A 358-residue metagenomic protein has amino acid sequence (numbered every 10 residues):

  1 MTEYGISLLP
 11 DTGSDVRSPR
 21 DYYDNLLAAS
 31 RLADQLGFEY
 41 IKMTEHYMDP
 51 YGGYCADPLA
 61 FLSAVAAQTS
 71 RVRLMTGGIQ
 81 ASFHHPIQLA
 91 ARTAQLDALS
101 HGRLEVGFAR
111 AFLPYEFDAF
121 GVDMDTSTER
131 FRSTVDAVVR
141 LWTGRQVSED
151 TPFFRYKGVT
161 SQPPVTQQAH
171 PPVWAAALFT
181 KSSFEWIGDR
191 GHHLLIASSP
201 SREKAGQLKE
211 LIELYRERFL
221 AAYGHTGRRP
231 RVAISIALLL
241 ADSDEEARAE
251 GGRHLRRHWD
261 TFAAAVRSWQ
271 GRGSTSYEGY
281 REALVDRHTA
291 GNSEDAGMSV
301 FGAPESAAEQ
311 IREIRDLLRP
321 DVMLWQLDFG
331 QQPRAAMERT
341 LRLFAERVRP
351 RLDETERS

Functional and structural regions predicted by a protein language model:
M1-Q68, R73, Q168-P171: N-terminal beta1-alpha1-beta2 module of alpha/beta enzyme domains
M1-R17, L113-E116, R155-H170, Y277-A296: N-terminal small/glycine-rich loop or linker at the start of catalytic domains across soluble metabolic enzymes
T2, H85-H193, G206-E213, E217-G227: Internal, glycine-rich beta/alpha segment that forms the wall or movable "lid" of small-molecule/cofactor binding
Y4-L8, I41-M43, L74-G77, L104-F108 (+4 more regions): Hydrophobic faces of well-ordered beta-strands that scaffold small-molecule active sites in alpha/beta enzyme cores
G37, E45, V65, L96 (+6 more regions): Conserved, mostly hydrophobic/aromatic
Y40-F61, V65, Q80, S199-K204 (+1 more regions): Glycine-rich, proline-tolerant flexible connector loops at the mouths of alpha/beta enzymes
G52-T76, R130-S133, R342-D353: Alpha-helix-loop-beta-strand connector modules within alpha/beta enzyme cores
T128-S161, K204-P320, D353-S358: An alpha-helical appendage that flanks or caps ligand/catalytic pockets
